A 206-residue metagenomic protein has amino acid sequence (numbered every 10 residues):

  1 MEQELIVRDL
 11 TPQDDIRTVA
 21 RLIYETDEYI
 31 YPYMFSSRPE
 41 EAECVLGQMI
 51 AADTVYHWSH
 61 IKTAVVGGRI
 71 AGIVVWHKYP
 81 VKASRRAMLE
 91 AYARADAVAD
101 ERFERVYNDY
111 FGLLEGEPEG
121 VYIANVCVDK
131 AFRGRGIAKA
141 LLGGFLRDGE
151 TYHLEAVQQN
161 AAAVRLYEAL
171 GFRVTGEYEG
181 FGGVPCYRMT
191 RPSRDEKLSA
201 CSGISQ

Functional and structural regions predicted by a protein language model:
M1-D14, D195-Q206: Conserved N-terminal entry element of GNAT/NAT acetyltransferase domains
I6-R21, I30-Y33, Y79: A short beta-loop-alpha structural element at the N-terminal edge of CoA-dependent acyl/N-acetyltransferase catalytic
E28-M49, A93-A97: Conserved GNAT-fold acetyl-CoA-binding loop/helix
P39-I61, V65-V66: Active-site rim helix/loop that mediates acceptor-substrate recognition in acyltransferases
P80-V121: Conserved acyl-donor/pantetheine-binding loop and adjacent beta-alpha core of acyl/acetyltransferases and related
E119-V121, D148-Q159: Conserved GNAT acetyl-CoA-binding A-motif
G134-R147, R165-A169: Conserved acetyl-CoA-binding loop-helix of GNAT-fold acetyltransferases
H153-V164, L170, G176-Q206: C-terminal "cap" of GNAT-fold acetyltransferases
